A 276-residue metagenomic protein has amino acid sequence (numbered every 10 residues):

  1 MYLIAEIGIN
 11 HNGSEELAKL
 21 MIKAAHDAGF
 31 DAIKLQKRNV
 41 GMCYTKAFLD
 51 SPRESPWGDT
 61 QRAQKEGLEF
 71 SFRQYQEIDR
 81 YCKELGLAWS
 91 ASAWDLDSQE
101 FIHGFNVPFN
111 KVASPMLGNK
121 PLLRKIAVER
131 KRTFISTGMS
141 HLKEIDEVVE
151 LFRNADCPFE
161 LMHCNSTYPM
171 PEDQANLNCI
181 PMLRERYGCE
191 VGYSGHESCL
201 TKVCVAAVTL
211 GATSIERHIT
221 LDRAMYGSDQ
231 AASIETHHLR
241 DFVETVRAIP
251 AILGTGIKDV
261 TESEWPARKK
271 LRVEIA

Functional and structural regions predicted by a protein language model:
M1-A276: Catalytic cores and adjacent flexible loops of soluble metabolic enzymes that perform enolate/carbanion chemistry on
